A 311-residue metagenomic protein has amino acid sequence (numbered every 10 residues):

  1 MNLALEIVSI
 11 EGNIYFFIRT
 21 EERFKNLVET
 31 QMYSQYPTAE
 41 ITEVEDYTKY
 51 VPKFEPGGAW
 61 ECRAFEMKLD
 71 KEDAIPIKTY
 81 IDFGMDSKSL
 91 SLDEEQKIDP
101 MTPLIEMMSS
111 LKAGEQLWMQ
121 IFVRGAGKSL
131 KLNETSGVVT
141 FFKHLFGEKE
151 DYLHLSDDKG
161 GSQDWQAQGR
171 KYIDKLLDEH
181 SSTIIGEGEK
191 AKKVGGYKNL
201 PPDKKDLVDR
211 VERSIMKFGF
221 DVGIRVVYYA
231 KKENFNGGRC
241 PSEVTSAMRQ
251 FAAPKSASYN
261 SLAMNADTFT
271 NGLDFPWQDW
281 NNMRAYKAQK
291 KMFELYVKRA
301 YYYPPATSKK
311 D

Functional and structural regions predicted by a protein language model:
M1-D311: Extended, folded cores of ATP/NTP-driven motor/assembly subunits in large transport and secretion machines
